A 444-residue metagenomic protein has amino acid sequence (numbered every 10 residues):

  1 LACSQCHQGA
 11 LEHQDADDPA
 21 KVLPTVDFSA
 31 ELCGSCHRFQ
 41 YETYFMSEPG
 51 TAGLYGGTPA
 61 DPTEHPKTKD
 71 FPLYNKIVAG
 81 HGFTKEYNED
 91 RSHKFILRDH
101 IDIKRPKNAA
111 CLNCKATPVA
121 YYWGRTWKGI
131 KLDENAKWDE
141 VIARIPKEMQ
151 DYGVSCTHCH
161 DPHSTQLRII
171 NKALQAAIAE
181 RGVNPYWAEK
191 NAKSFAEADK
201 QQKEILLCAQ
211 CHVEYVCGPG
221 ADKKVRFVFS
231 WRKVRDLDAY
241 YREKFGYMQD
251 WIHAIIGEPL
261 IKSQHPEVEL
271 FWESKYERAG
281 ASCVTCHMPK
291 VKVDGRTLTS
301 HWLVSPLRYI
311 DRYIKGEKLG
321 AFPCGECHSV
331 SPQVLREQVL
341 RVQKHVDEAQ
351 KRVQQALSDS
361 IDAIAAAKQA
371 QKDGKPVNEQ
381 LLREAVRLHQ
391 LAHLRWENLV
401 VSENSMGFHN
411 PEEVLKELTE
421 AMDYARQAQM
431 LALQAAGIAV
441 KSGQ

Functional and structural regions predicted by a protein language model:
L1-E12: N-terminal cofactor/phosphate-binding cores enriched in small/glycine residues, especially glycine-rich loops such as
Q5, L32-S35, N113: Generic beta-strand or strand-like secondary-structure segments
E12-L97, A120-T285, P289-G437: Primarily the internal scaffold of c-type cytochrome electron-transfer domains, especially repeated/multiheme c-type
H100-I101: Short amphipathic alpha-helices and their capping/turn segments at secondary-structure boundaries
K104-N113, T117-A120: A cross-kingdom signal targeting lumenal/periplasmic-facing segments of multi-pass membrane and secretory-pathway
H389, S442-Q444: Extended amphipathic alpha-helical heptad-repeat regions
